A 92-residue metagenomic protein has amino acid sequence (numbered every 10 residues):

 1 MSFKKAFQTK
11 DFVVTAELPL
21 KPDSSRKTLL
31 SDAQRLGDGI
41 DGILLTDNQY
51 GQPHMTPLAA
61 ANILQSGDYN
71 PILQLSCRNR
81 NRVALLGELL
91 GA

Functional and structural regions predicted by a protein language model:
M1-P19, D23: N-terminal amphipathic alpha-helix/helix-capping segment at the start of soluble metabolic enzymes
K4-Q8, G37, A61-S66: Surface-exposed amphipathic alpha-helices with a cationic face
V14-L18, I43-L45, P71-L75: Hydrophobic faces of well-ordered beta-strands that scaffold small-molecule active sites in alpha/beta enzyme cores
L18-P22, D47-G51, C77-N79: Active-site-proximal loop/turn and secondary-structure-junction residues that shape catalytic pockets, frequently
L29-L36, T56, A60, E88: A general structural detector for well-ordered alpha-helical segments in enzyme core domains, enriched
D32-T46: Catalytic domains of carbohydrate-active enzymes, especially glycoside hydrolases
G51-Q74: Alpha-helix-loop-beta-strand connector modules within alpha/beta enzyme cores
C77-G91: Glycine-rich anion/phosphate-binding loops
